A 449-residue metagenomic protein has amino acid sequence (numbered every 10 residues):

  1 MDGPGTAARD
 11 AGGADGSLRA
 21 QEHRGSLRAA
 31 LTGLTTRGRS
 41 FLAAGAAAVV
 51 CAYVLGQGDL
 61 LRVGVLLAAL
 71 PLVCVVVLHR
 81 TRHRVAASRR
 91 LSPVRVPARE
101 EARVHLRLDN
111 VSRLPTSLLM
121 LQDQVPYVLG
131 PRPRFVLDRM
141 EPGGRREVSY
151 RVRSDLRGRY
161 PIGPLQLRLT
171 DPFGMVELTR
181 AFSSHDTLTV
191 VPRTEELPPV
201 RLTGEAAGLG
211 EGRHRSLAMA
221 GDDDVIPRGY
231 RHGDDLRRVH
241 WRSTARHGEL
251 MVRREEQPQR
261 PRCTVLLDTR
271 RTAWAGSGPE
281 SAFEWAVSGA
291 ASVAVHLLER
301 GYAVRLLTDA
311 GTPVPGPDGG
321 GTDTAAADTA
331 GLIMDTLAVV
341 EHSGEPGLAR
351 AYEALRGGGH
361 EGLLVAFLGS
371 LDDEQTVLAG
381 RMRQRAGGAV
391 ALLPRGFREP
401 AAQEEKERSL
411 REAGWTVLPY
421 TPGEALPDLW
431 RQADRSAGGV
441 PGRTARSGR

Functional and structural regions predicted by a protein language model:
M1-E22, T32, T36, P199-R201 (+1 more regions): Exposed, interaction-prone extracellular/peripheral surfaces
M1-S88: Extracellular/lumenal glycan-associated context and N-glycosylation machinery
D59-L61, A69-G319, L363-F367, R381: An amphipathic, basic-hydrophobic helix/alpha-beta surface used to engage anionic, phosphate-rich ligands or surfaces
